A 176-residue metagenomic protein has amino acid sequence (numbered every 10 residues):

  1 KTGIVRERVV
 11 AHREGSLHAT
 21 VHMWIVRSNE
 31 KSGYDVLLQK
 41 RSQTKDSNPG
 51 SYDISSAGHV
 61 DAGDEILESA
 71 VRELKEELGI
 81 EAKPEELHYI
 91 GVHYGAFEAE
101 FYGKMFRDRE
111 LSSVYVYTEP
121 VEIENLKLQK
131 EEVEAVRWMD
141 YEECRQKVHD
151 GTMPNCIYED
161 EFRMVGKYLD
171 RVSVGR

Functional and structural regions predicted by a protein language model:
K1-G3, I90-H93: Local beta-strand/beta-hairpin segments that build beta-sheet-rich folds
K1-K31: Acidic, metal-coordinating catalytic segment for phosphate/diphosphate chemistry, firing primarily on the Nudix
K1-V5, K31-K40, E124-L128: Short, well-ordered strand-loop elements centered on a beta-strand within folded domains, enriched for acidic residues
E7-R8, S42, I66: Residue-level structural signal for beta-strand termini and adjacent loop
T20-H59: A glycine-rich, hydrophobic loop/mini-helix early in the fold
L38, S55-I90: The catalytic Nudix box helix
G50-Y52, S56, G91-Y102, F106-R176: Nudix hydrolase/Nudix homology domain
